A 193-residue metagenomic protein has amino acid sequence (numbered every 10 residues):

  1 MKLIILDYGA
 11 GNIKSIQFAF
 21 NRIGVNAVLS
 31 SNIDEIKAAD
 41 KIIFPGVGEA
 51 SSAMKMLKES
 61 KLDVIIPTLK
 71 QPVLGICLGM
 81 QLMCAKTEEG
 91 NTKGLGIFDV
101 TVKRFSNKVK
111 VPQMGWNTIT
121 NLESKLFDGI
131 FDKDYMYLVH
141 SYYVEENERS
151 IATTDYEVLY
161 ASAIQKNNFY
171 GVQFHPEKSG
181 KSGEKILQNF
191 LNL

Functional and structural regions predicted by a protein language model:
M1-I4: Extreme N-terminal starter segment of soluble prokaryotic enzymes
G11: Conserved Rossmann-like nucleotide-cofactor binding loop
A27-L29, V102: Generic structural signal for residues in well-ordered beta-strands
A39: An anion/phosphate-binding loop that grips the pyrophosphate of nucleotide cofactors and donors
I43-P45: Structural motif
G48-M114: Cysteine-nucleophile active-site neighborhood
T87-V158: Pocket-forming structural segment of enzyme catalytic cores
Y143-L193: C-terminal and late-domain segments of enzyme folds
